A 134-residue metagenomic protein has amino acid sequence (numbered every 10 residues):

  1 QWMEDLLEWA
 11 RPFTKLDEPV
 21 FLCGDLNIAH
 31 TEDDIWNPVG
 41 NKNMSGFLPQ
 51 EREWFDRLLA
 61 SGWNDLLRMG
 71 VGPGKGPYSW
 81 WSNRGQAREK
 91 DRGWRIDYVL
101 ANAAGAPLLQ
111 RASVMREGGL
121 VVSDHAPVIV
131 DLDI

Functional and structural regions predicted by a protein language model:
W2-I96: Metal-dependent phosphoesterases centered on the DNase I-like endonuclease/exonuclease/phosphatase
D25, L66, L100, H125 (+1 more regions): A residue-level signal for conserved active-site and pocket-lining positions in enzyme catalytic cores
R68, A101, R111-V114: Hydrophobic/anchoring residues in structured secondary elements
S82, Y98, N102-A103, R116: Pocket-edge structural micro-motifs
G105-L108: Short helix-loop capping/hinge motifs at secondary-structure junctions, enriched in acidic/polar residues
A112-I134: Surface polyanion/phosphate-binding segment centered on an Asp-His-Pro turn
